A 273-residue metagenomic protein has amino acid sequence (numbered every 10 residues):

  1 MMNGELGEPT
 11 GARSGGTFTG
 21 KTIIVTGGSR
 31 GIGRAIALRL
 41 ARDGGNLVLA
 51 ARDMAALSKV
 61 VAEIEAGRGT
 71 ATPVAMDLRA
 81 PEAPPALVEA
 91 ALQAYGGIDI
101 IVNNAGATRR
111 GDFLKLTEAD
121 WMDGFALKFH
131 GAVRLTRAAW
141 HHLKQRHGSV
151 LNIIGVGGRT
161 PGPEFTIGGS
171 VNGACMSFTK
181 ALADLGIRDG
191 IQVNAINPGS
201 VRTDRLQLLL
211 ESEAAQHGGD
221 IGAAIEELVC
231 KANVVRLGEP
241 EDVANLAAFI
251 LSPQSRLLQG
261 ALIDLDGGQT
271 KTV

Functional and structural regions predicted by a protein language model:
M1-S14, T160, A248, Q254 (+1 more regions): Short C-terminal tail/terminal secondary-structure segment of NAD(P)H-dependent dehydrogenase/reductase domains
T22, S29-G31: Conserved glycine-rich cofactor-binding loop
D43-V60: Conserved glycine-rich Rossmann-like NAD(P)H-binding loop of the short-chain dehydrogenase/reductase
D112-F113, D120-F125, L228: Substrate-binding pocket helix/loop in short-chain dehydrogenase/reductase
L151-C175, T179-R188, S200-V201, Q269: Catalytic loop of short-chain dehydrogenase/reductase
I187, Q192, L258-G260: Short, small/polar-rich loop/turn modules that mediate ligand/substrate recognition or access, typified
D220, A232-V243: A conserved structural motif in NAD(P)-dependent oxidoreductases
